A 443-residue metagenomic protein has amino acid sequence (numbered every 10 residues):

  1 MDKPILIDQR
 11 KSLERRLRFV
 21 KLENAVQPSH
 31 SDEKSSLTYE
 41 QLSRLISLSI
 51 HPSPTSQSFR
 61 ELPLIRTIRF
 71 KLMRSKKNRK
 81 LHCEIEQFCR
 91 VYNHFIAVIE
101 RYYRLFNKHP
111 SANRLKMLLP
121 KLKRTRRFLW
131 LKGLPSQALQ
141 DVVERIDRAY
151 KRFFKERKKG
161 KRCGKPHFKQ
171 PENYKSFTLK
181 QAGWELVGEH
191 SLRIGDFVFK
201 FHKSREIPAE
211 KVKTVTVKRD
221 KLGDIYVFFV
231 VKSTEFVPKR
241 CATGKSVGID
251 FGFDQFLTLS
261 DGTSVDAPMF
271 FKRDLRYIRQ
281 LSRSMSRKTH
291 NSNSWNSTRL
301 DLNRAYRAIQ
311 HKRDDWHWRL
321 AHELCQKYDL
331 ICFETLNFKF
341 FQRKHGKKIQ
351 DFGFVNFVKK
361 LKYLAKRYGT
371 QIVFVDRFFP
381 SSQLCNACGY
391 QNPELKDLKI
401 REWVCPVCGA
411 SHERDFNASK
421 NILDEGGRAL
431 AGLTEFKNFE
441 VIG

Functional and structural regions predicted by a protein language model:
M1-G443: Nucleic-acid substrate recognition interfaces
